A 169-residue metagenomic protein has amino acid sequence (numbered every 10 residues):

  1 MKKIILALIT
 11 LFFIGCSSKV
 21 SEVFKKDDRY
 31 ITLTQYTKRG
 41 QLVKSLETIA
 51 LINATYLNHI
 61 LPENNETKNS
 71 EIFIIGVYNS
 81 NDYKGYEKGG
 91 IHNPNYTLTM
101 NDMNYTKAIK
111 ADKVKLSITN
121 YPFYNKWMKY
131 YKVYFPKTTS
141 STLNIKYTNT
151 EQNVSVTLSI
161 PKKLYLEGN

Functional and structural regions predicted by a protein language model:
M1-C16: Sec-dependent bacterial lipoprotein signal peptides
C16-N169: Conserved functional micro-motifs across diverse proteins
